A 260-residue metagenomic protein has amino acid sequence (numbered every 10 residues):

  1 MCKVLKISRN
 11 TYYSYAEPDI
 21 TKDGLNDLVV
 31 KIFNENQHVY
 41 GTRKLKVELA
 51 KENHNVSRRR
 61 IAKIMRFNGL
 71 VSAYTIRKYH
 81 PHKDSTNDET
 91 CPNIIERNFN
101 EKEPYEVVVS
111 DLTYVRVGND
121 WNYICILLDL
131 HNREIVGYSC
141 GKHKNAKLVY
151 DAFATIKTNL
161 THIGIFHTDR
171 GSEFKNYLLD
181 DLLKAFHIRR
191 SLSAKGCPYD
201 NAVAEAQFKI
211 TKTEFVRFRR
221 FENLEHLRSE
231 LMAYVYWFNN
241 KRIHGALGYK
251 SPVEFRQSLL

Functional and structural regions predicted by a protein language model:
M1-L260: Charged DNA-binding/catalytic regions of mobile-element recombinases
